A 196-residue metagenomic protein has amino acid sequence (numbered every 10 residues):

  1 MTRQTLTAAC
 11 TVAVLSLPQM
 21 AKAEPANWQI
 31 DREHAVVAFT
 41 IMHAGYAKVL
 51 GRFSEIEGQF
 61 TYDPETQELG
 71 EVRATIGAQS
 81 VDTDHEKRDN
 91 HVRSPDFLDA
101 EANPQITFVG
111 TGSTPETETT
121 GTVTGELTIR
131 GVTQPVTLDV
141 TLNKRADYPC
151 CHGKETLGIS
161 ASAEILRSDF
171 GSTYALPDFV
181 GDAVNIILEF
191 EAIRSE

Functional and structural regions predicted by a protein language model:
M1-A9: Bacterial N-terminal signal peptides that target proteins for export
V12-A13: Repetitive helical segments and hydrophobic/amphipathic motifs
P18-M20: N-terminal signal peptide c-region/cleavage motif recognized by signal peptidases
K22-E196: Low-complexity, acidic/polar, glycine-enriched regions of mature
